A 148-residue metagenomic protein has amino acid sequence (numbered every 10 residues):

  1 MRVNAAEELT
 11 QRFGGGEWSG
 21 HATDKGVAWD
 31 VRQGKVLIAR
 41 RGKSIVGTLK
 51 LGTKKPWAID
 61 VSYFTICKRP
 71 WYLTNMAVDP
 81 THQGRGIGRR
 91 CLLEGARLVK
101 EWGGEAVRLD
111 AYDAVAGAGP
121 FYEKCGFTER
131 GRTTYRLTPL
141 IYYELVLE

Functional and structural regions predicted by a protein language model:
V3-G26: Conserved GNAT-fold acetyl-CoA-binding loop/helix
K25-I38, K55-P56, Y72: A short helix-loop-beta-strand connector motif used in the catalytic cores of GNAT acetyltransferases and, in some
Q33-L49, D79: Conserved beta-hairpin
T48-N75, Q83: Conserved acyl-donor/pantetheine-binding loop and adjacent beta-alpha core of acyl/acetyltransferases and related
M76-V78, A111: Hydrophobic adenine-recognition pocket in adenosine-nucleotide-binding enzymes
V78, G84-R97, P120-K124: Conserved acetyl-CoA-binding loop-helix of GNAT-fold acetyltransferases
R89, E101, D113-G131, R136-P139: Conserved active-site alpha-helix within GNAT-family acetyltransferase domains
L92, V99-A111: Conserved GNAT acetyl-CoA-binding A-motif
